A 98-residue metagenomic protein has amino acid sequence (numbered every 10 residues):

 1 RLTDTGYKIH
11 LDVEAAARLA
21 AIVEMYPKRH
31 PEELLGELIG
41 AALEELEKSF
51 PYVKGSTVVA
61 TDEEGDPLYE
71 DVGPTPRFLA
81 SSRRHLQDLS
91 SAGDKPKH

Functional and structural regions predicted by a protein language model:
R1, T5, D12-E33, E37 (+2 more regions): Surface-exposed, Lys/Arg-rich phosphate-binding patches that contact polyanionic backbones
Y7-H10, F78: Aromatic side chains
A17, E44-H98: Short, positively charged interaction helices/loops
L38-A42: Amphipathic alpha-helical segments in well-ordered regions
